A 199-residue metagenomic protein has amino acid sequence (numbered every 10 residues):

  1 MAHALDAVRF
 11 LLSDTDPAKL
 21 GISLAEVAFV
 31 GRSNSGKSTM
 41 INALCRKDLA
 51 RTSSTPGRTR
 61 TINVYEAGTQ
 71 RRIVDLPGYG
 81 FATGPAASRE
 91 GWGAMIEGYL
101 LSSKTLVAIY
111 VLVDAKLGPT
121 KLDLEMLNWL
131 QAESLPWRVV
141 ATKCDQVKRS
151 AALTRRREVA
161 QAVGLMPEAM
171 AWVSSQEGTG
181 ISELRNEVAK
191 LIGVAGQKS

Functional and structural regions predicted by a protein language model:
M1-T83, G193-V194, K198: Conserved G1/Walker A P-loop phosphate-binding module
A2-A18, Q146-S199: Canonical P-loop GTPase G-domain recognition
L24-A25, N42-C45, A87-R89, L124-N128 (+2 more regions): Short, glycine/charged-enriched secondary-structure capping and boundary segments
R60-A67, A94-S102: Conserved alpha-helical scaffold flanking the Walker A/P-loop in AAA+ ATPase domains
T61, R72, S88-W92, P119-L122 (+5 more regions): Helical mechanochemical/support elements of P-loop NTPase systems and associated helical scaffolds
Y65, T142, L184: Residue-level signal for inorganic ion chemistry
Y79-E90, K116, C144-K148: Flexible beta-alpha connector loops of hexameric P-loop NTPases
E97-E168: Conserved C-terminal guanine-recognition region of P-loop GTPase G domains, centered on the G4
